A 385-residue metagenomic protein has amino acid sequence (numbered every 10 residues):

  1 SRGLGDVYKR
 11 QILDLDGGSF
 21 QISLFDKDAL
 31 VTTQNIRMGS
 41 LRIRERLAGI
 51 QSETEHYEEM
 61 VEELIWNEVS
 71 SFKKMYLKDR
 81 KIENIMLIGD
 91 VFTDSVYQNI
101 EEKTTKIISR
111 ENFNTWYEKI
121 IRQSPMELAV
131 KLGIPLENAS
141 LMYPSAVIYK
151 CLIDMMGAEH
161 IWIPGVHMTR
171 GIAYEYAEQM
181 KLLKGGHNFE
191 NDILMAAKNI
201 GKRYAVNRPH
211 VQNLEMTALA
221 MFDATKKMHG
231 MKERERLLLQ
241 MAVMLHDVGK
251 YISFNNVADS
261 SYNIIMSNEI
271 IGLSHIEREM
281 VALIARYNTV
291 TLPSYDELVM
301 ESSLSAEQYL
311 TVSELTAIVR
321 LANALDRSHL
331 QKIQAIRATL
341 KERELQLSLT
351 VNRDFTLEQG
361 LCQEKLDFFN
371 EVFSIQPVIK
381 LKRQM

Functional and structural regions predicted by a protein language model:
S1, D6-R10, L24-D26, T32-L321 (+5 more regions): Helical "lid/coupling" subdomains associated with nucleotide-phosphate turnover
D16-S19: Active-site-adjacent helix-turn-beta-strand microarchitecture at beta-sheet edges that either contains or buttresses
E159, F373-M385: A short amphipathic beta-strand at an alpha->beta junction
V299-M300, K332, I379-Q384: C-terminal amphipathic alpha-helical interaction region
H329-K332, V372: Short solvent-exposed loop/turn micro-motifs enriched in small/polar/acidic residues
L349-V351: Short beta-strand-to-loop capping motifs
L357-Q376: Short, non-transmembrane amphipathic alpha-helical segments
